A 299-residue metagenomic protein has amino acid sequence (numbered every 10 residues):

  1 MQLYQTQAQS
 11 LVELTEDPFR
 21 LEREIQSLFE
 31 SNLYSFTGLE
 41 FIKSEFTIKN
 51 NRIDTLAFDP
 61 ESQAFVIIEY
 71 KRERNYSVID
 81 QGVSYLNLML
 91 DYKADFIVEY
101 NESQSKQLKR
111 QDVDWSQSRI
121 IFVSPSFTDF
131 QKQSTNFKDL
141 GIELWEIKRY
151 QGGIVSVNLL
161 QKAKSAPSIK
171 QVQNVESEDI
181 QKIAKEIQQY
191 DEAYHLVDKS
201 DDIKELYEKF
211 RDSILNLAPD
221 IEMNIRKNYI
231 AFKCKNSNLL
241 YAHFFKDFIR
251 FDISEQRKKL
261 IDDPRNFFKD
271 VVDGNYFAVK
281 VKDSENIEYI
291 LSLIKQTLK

Functional and structural regions predicted by a protein language model:
M1-L217, E222-Y241, F245-R250, S254-I261 (+1 more regions): Charged, terminal alpha-helix-loop-beta segments that serve as non-catalytic nucleic-acid engagement and/or assembly
I261-D263, F267-F268: An anionic, turn-rich surface loop/hairpin at beta-sheet edges that serves as a generic interaction/coordination patch
K269-E285: A recognition module on extended beta-rich or small alphabeta surfaces enriched in W/G with H and D/E
